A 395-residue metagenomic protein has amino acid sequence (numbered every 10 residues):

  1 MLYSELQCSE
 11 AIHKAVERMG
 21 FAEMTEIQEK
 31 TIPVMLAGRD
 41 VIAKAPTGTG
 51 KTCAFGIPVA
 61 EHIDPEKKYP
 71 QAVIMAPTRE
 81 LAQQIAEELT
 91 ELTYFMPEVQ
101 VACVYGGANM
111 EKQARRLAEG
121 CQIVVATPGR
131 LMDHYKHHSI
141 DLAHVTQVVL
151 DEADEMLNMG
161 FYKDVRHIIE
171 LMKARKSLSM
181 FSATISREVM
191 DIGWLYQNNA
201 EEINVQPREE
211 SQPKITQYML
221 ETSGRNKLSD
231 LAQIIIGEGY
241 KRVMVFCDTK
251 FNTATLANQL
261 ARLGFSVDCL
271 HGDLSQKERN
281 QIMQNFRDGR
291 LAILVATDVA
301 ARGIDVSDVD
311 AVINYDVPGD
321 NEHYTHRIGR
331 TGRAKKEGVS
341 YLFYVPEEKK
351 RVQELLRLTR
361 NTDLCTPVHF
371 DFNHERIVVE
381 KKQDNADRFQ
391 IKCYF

Functional and structural regions predicted by a protein language model:
L2-K381: Conserved helicase RecA-like core
K381-F395: Non-catalytic terminal extensions of ATP-dependent helicases
